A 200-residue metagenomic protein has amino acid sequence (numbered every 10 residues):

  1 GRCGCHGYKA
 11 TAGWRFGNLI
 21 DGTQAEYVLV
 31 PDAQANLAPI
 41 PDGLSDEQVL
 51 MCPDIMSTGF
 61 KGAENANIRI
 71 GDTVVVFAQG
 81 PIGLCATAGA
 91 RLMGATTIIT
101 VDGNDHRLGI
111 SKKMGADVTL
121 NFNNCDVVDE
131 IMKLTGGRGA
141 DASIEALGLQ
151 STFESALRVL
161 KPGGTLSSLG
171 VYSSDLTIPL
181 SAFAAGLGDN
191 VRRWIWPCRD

Functional and structural regions predicted by a protein language model:
G1-N36: Glycine-rich phosphate/adenylate-binding loop and adjacent beta-alpha elements of nucleotide- or dinucleotide-binding
P39-C125, D129, A142: Mid-domain Rossmann-like dinucleotide-binding core that forms the NAD(H)/NADP(H) cofactor-binding site
A66-I68, T135, L147, V159-K161: A generic alpha-to-beta junction signature in SAM-dependent methyltransferases
A95, D117, F122, L149-D200: Glycine-rich phosphate-binding loop and adjacent beta-alpha segment of Rossmann(oid) nucleotide-cofactor-binding
D126-M132, S151-T152: Short acidic active-site motifs
L134-A142: A glycine-rich helix->loop->beta "capping" turn within Rossmann-like NAD(P)(H)-dependent oxidoreductase domains
